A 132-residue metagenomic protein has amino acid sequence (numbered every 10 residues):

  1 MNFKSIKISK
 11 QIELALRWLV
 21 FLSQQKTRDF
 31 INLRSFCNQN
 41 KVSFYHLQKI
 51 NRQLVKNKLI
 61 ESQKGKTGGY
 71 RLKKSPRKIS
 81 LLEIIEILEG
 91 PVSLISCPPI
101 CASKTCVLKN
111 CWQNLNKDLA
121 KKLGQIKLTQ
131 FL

Functional and structural regions predicted by a protein language model:
M1-K7: Short, Lys/Arg-enriched N-terminal segment that forms or immediately precedes the first helix of a structured domain
K10-V42, E61: N-terminal helix-turn-helix DNA-binding core of bacterial DNA-binding proteins
E13-L16, Q48, L82: Non-catalytic, well-ordered alpha-helical scaffold segments
Y45: Key DNA-contact positions within bacterial/archaeal DNA-binding proteins
I50-V55: Basic amphipathic alpha-helical segments that dock to polyanions
K58: Glycine-centered, phosphate/nucleic-acid-interacting loop/turn motifs that mediate DNA/RNA or nucleotide
K66-K73: Minor-groove-contacting beta-hairpin "wing" of winged helix-turn-helix DNA-binding domains
K73-L132: Non-DNA-binding regulatory cores of transcription-related proteins, predominantly C-terminal effector-binding
